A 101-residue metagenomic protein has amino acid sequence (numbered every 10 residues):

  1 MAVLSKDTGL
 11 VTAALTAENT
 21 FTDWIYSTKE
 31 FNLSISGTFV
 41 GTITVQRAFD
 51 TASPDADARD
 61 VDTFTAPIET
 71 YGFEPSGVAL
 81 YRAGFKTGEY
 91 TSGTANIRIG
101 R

Functional and structural regions predicted by a protein language model:
M1-D7, K86-G88, I99: Viral virion structural and adsorption modules
M1-S27: Transition segment at domain starts
G9-L10, D57-P67: Solvent-exposed serine/threonine-rich low-complexity stretches and specific carbohydrate-binding patches
A17-F31, G41, I99-R101: Extracellular and organelle-lumenal recognition/adhesion modules and their flexible linkers in secreted
F21-W24, I68-P75: Exposed aromatic-hydrophobic patches
T28-L33, F73-R98: Noncatalytic modules at the cell exterior or secretory-pathway interfaces, chiefly beta-strand-rich lectin/adhesion
S34-T38: Acidic, Ser/Thr
F39-R59, N96-G100: Short, surface-exposed beta-strand/strand-loop-strand elements in extracellular ectodomains
